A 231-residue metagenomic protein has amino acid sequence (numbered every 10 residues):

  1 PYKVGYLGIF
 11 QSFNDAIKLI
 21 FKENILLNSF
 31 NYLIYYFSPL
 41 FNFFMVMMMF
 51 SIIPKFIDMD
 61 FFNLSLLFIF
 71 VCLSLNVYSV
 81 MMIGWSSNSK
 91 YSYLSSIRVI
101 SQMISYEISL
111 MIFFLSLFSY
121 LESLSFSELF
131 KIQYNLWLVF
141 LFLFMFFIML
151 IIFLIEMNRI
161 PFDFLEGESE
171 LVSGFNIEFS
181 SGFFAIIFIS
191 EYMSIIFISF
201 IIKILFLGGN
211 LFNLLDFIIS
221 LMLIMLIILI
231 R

Functional and structural regions predicted by a protein language model:
P1-R231: Core, highly hydrophobic multi-pass alpha-helical transmembrane subunits of bioenergetic inner membranes
